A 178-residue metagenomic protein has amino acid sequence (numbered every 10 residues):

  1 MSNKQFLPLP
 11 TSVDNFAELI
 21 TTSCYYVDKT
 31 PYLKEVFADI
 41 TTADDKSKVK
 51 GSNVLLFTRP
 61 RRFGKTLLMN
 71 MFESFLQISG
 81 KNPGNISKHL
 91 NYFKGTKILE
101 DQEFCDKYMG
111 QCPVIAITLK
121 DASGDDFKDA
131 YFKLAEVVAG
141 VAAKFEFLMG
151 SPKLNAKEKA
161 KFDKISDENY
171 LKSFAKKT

Functional and structural regions predicted by a protein language model:
K4-T41: N-terminal pre-Walker A segment at the start of P-loop NTPase domains
D14-T22, G51-F57, L119-K120, E168-K177: Glycine- and acidic
D28, A38, T58, L68 (+1 more regions): P-loop NTPase motor core
T41-L55, C112: Pre-Walker A (Motif I) flank of P-loop NTPase domains
K65: Conserved lysine of the Walker
F145-T178: Mid-core helix/loop region of P-loop NTP-binding domains shared across ATPases and GTPases
